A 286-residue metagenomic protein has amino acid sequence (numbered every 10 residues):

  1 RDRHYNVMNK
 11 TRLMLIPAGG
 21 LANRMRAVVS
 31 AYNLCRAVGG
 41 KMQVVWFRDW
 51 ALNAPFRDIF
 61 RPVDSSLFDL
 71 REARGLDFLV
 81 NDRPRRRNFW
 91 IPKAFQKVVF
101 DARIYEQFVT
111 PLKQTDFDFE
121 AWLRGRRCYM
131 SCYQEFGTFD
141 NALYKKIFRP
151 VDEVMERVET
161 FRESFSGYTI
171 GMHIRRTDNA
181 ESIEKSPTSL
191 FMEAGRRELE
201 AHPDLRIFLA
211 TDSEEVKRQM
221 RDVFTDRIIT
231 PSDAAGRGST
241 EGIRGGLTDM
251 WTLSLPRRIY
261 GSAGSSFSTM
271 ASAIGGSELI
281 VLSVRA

Functional and structural regions predicted by a protein language model:
R1-V7: Short, Lys/Arg-enriched N-terminal segments with co-localized hydrophobic residues within the first ~10-30 amino acids
M8-G19: Nucleotide-activated donor-dependent transferases that construct or modify glycoconjugates
T11, A54-H202: Secretory-pathway luminal glycosyltransferase catalytic domains
M14, K41-F47, G171-H173, F208-A210 (+2 more regions): A structural signal for short, well-ordered beta-strand segments and their strand-loop junctions that often border
P17-R26, E181-K185: A short, glycine/small-residue-rich beta-strand->loop->alpha-helix junction that serves as a flexible
G20, F47-L52, E135-F136, R175-N179 (+4 more regions): Short, solvent-exposed loop/turn segments at secondary-structure junctions
M25-R36, F191-L199: Histidine-anchored nucleotide/phosphate-binding helix
H202-S283: Donor-binding and catalytic core of enzymes assembling or modifying cell-surface/extracellular glycoconjugates
